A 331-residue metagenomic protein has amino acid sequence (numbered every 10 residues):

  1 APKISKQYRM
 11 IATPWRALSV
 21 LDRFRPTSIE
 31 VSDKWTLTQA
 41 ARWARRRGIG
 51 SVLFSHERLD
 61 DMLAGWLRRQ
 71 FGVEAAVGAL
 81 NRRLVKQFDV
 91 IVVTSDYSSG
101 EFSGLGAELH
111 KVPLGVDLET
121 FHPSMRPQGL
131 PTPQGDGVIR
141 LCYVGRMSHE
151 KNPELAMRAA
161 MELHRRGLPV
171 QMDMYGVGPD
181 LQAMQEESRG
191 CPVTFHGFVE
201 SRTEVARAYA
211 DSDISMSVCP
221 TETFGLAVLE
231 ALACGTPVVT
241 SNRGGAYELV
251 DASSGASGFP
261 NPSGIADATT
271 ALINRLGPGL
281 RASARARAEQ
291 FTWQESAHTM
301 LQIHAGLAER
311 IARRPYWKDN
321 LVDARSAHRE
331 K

Functional and structural regions predicted by a protein language model:
L21, V85, F198, R207-S212: Short alpha-helical donor nucleotide-sugar binding micro-motif in glycosyltransferases
Q39, R46, L59, V73-V90: Membrane-proximal helix-turn-helix segments that form the acceptor-binding/catalytic region of lipid-linked
Y97, G115: Carbohydrate-associated surface elements
P131-M161, D173: Conserved donor-binding/catalytic core segment of Leloir-type glycosyltransferases
Q182-V199, T203: Nucleotide-activated donor-binding/catalytic signature segment of Leloir-type glycosyltransferases, i.e., the conserved
P220: Aromatic "clamp/platform" in nucleotide-sugar-dependent glycosyltransferases that forms part of the donor/acceptor
P237-T240: Short hydrophobic beta-strand element within catalytic cores of glycosyltransferases and related nucleotide-activated
D251-S263, T270-G277: Conserved acidic donor-binding segment of nucleotide-sugar-dependent glycosyltransferases
